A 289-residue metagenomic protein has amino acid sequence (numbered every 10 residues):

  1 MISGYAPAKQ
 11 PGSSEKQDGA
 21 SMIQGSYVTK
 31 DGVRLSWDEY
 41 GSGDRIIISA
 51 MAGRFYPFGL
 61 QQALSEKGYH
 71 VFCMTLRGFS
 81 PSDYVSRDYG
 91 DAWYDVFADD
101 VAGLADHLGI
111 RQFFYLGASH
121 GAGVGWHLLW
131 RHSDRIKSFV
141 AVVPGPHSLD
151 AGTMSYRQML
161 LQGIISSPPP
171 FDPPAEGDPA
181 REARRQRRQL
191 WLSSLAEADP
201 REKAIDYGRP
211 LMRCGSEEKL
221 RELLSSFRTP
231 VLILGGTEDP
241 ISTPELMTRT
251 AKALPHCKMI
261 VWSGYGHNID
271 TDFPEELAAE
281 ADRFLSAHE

Functional and structural regions predicted by a protein language model:
V33-Y84: Conserved HGGG/HGGXW glycine-rich cap/lid loop of the alpha/beta-hydrolase fold
C73-L116: Active-site loop/oxyanion-hole signature of alpha/beta-hydrolase fold enzymes
G117-G121, G125: Gly/Ala-rich beta-loop-alpha elbow adjacent to hydrolase catalytic centers
W126, W130, K137-P168: Flexible "cap/lid" loop of the alpha/beta hydrolase fold
D150-A151, P168-S225: Conserved alpha/beta-hydrolase catalytic His-Asp/Glu region
F227, I233-G235: Short beta-strand/loop motif that positions the catalytic acidic residue of the alpha/beta-hydrolase fold
P240-L246: Conserved alpha/beta-hydrolase "acid-adjacent" motif
C257-E289: Catalytic active-site module of serine/aspartate enzymes centered on a nucleophile-bearing elbow/loop
